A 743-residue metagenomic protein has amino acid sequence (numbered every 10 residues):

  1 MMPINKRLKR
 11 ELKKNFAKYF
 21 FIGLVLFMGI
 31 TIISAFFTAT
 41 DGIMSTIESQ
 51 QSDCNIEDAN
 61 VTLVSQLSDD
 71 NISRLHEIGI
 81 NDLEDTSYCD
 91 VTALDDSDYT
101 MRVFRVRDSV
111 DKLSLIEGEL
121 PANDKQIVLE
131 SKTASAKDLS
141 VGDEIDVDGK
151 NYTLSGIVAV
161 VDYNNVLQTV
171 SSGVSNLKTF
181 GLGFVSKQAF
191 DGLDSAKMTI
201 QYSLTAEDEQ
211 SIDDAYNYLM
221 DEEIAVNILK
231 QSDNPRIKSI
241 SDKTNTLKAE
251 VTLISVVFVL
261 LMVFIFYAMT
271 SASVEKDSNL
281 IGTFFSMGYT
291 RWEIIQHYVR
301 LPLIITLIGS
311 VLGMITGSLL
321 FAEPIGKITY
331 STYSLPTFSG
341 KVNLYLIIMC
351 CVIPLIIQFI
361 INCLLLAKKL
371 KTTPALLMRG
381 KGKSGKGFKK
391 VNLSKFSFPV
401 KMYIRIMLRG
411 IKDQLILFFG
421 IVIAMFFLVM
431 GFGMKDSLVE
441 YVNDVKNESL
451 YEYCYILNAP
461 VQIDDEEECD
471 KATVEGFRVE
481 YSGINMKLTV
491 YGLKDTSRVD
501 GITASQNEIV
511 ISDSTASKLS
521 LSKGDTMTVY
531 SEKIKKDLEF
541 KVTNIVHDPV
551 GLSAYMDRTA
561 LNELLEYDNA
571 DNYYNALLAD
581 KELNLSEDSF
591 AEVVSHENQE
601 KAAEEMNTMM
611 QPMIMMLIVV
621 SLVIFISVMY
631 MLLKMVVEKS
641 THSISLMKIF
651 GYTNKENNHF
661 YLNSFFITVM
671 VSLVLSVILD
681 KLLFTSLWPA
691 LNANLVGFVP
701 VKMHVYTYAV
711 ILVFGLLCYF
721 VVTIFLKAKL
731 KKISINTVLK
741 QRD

Functional and structural regions predicted by a protein language model:
M1-T31, V299, L303, G385-M425 (+5 more regions): N-terminal Sec/SRP start-transfer signal
N15-I43, D242-G282, P302-G317, I348-I357 (+5 more regions): Hydrophobic alpha-helical transmembrane segments of multi-pass inner-membrane transport and secretion
A17, A39-D41, T46-I47, D98-R107 (+11 more regions): Peri-transmembrane interface segments
F37-T40, E77-A122, N151-V161, A472-S505: The feature marks short, hydrophobic/small-residue-biased sequence motifs that occur predominantly
L115-K187, T503-R558: Hydrophobic secondary-structure segments that place a key small or acidic residue at a functional site
M269, T316-G317, L346-S384, L632 (+1 more regions): C-terminal membrane-exit region of the final transmembrane helix in multipass inner-membrane proteins
V311-I348, H659, V671-T737: Short helix-loop junctions at transmembrane helix boundaries
F398-K518, S522-D525, V529-D537, M609: Juxtamembrane segments of multi-pass membrane proteins
